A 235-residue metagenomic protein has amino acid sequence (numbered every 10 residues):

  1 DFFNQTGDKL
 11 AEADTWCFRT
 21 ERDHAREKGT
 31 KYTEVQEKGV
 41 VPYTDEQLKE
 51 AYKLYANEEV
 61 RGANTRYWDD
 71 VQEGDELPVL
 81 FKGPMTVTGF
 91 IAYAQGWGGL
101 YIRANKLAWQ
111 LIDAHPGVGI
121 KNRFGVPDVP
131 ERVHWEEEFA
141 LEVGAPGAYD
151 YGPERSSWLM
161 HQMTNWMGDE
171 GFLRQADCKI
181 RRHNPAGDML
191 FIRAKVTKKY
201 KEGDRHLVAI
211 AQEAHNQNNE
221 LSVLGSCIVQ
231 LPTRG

Functional and structural regions predicted by a protein language model:
D1-E58, T65-W68, N184-G235: HotDog/MaoC-like acyl-thioester-processing domains
E12, V79, L173-Q175, L224: Hydrophobic residues on conserved beta-strands that form the core of alpha/beta folds
T20-E170, R234-G235: Hot-dog-fold acyl-thioester-processing enzymes
N64, Q175-R181: Short structured motifs
W97, P116-G117, R182-L190: Short amphipathic alpha-helical patches
M167-L173, K201-E202: Phosphate-handling active-site elements
